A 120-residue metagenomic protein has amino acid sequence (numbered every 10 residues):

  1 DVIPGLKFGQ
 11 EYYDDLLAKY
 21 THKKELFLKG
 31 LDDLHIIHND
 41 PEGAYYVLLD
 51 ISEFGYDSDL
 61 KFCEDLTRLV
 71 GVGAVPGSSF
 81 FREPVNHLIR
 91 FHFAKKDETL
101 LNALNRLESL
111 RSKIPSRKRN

Functional and structural regions predicted by a protein language model:
D1-N120: PLP-dependent class I/II
